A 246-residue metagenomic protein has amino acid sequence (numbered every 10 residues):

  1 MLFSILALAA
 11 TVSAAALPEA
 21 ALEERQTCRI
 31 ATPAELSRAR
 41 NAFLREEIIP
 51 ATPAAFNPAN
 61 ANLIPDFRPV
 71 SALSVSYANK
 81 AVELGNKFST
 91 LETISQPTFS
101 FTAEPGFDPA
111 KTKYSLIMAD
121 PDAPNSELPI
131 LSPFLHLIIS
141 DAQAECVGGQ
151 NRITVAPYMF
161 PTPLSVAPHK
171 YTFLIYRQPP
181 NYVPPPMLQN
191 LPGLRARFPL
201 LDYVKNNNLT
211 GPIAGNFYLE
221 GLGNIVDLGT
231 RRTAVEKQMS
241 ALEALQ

Functional and structural regions predicted by a protein language model:
M1-A15: Cleavable N-terminal signal peptides of Sec/SRP-targeted secreted and luminal proteins
A15-Q246: N-terminus-centered regions that define maturation/targeting leaders and the start of the first functional domain
